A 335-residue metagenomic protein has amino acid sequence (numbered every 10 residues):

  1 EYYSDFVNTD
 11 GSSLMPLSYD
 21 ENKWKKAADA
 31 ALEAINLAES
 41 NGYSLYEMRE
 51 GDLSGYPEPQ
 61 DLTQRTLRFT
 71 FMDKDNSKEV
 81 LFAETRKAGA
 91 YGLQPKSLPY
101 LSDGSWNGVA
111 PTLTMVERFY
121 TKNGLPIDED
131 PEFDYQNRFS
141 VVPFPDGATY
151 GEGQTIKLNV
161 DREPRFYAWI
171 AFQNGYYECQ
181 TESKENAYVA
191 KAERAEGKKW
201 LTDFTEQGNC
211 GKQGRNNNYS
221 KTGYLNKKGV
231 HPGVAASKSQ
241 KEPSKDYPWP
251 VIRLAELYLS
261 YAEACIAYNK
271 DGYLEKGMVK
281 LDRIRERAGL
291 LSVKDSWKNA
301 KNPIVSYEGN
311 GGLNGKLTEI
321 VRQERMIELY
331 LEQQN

Functional and structural regions predicted by a protein language model:
E1-N107, L125-N335: Acidic/polar-rich alpha-helix caps and helix-coil junctions
G108-L113: Low-complexity, glycine/alanine/valine/leucine- and proline-rich hydrophobic stretches
V116-T121: Extended substrate-binding grooves/exosites of carbohydrate-active enzymes
